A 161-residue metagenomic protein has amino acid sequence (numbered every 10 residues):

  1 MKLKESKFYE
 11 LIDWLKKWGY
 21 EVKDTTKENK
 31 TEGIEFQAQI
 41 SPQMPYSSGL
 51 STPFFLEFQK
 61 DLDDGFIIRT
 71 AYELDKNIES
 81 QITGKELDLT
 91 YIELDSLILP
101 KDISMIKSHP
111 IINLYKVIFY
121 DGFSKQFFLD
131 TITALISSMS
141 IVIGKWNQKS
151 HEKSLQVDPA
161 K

Functional and structural regions predicted by a protein language model:
M1-K60: Charge-rich, low-complexity N-terminal segments
K2-S6, I82, D130: Alpha-helix boundary/N-cap detector
K30-T31, I112-N113, Y120: A short acidic, often aromatic-flanked loop/helix-cap motif at beta-alpha or helix-coil junctions that lines enzyme
G65-I111, Y115: Short, internal acidic amphipathic alpha-helical interface segments that mediate docking to partner proteins
F119-T131: A short acidic/glycine-rich loop-to-helix N-cap element
T131-M139: Short amphipathic C-terminal alpha-helix that caps PH/PH-like domains
K145-K161: Short, highly charged C-terminal tails/helix-capping segments
